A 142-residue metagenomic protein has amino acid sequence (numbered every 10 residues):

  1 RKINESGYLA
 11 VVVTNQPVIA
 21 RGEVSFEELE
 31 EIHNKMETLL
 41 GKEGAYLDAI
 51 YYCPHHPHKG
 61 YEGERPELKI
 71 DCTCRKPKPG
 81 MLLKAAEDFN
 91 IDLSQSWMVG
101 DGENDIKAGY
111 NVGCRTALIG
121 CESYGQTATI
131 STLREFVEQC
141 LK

Functional and structural regions predicted by a protein language model:
R1-Y8: Active-site neighborhood of HAD-like aspartate-dependent phosphohydrolases
Y8, V12-V13, E23, H33: Short Lys/Arg-rich amphipathic alpha-helical segments
L9-N15, D48-C53: Short beta-strand segments at enzyme active-site cores
V12, A20, M98: Short glycine/serine/threonine-biased micro-segments
N15-P17, C121-E122: Histidine-centered beta-alpha loop that forms part of the nucleotide-sugar donor binding/catalytic region in diverse
Q16-L29: A short secondary-structure junction motif
V18-I19, P54-K59: A short acidic, glycine/proline-enriched capping/turn motif at secondary-structure boundaries, especially helix N-cap
F26-D48, H58-M98, G102-K142: Asp-based, Mg2+/Mn2+-dependent phosphohydrolase catalytic module
